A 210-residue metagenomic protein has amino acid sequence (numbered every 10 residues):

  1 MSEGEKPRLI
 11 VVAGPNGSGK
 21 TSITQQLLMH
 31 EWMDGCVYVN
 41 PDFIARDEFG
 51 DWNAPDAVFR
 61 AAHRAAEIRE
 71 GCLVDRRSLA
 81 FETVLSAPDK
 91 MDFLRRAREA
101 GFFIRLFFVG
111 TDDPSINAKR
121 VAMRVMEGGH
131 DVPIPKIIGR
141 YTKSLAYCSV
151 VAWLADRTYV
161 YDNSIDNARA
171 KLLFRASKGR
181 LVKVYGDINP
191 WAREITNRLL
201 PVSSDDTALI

Functional and structural regions predicted by a protein language model:
M1-P7, C72-L73: Phosphate-binding P-loop
V11-G14: The Walker A (P-loop) glycine that initiates the GxxxxGKT/S ATP-binding motif of P-loop NTPases
G17: Walker A (P-loop) phosphate-binding loop of P-loop NTPases
K20: Conserved lysine of the Walker
T24-R77: Conserved substrate/cofactor phosphate-moiety recognition/catalytic segment in nucleotide-dependent phosphotransferases
R60-V109, S144, Y159: Glycine-rich phosphate-binding loop used to anchor ATP phosphates in small-molecule kinases, encompassing both
A100-S149: A glycine- and Lys/Arg-enriched "phosphate-lid" helix/loop adjacent to the NTP-binding pocket of small-molecule kinases
V150-I210: NTP-dependent small-molecule kinase module
